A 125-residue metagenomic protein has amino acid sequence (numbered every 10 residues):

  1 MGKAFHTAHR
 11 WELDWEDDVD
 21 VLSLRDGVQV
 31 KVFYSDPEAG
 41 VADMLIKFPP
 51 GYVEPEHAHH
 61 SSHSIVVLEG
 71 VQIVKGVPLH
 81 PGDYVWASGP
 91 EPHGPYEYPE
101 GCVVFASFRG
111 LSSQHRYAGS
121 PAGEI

Functional and structural regions predicted by a protein language model:
M1-G40, S120-I125: A short, N-terminal "cap"/entry segment at the start of jelly-roll beta-barrel domains of the cupin/DSBH fold
G27-H59, S88-P92: Conserved short histidine dyad/triad with adjacent acidic residue
P50, H59-V74: Glycine- and acidic-residue-biased ligand/ion/polar-headgroup-sensing regions
V74-G94: Short acidic-glycine-tyrosine-enriched beta hairpin
G89-Y117: Ligand-binding loop in jelly-roll beta-barrel domains
